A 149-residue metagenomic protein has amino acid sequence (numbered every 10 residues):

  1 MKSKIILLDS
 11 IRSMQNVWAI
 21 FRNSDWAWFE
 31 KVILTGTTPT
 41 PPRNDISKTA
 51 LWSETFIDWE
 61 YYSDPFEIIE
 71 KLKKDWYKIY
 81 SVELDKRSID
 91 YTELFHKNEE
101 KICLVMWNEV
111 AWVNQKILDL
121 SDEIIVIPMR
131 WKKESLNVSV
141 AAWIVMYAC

Functional and structural regions predicted by a protein language model:
M1-C149: Post-transcriptional modification and biogenesis factors for structured RNAs of the translation apparatus
